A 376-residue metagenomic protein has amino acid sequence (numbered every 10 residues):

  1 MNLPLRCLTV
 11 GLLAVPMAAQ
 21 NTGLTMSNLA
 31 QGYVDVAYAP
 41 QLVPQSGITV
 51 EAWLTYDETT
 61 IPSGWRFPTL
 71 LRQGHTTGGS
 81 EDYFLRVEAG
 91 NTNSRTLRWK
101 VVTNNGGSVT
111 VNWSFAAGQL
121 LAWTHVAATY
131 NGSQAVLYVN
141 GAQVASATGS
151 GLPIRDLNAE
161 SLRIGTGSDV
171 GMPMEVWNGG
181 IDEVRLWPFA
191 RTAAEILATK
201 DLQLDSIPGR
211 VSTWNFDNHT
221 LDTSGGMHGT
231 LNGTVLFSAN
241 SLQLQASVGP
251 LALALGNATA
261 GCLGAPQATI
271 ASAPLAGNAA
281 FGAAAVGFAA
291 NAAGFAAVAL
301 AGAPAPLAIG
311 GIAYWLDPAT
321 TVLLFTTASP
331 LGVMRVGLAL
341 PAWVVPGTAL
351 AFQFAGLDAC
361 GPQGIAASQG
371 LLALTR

Functional and structural regions predicted by a protein language model:
M1-L3: N-terminal secretory signal peptides that target proteins for export/translocation
L5-R6, G167: Generic early N-terminus positional signal peaking at residue ~5-7
R6-P16: Bacterial N-terminal signal peptides
A18-Q20, V87-S94, A273-G277, T327-L331: Short, ordered beta-strand-loop transition motifs
Q20-H228, N232-A246: Extracellular glycan-associated modules
A246-R376: N-proximal, solvent-exposed segments at the start of the mature chain
